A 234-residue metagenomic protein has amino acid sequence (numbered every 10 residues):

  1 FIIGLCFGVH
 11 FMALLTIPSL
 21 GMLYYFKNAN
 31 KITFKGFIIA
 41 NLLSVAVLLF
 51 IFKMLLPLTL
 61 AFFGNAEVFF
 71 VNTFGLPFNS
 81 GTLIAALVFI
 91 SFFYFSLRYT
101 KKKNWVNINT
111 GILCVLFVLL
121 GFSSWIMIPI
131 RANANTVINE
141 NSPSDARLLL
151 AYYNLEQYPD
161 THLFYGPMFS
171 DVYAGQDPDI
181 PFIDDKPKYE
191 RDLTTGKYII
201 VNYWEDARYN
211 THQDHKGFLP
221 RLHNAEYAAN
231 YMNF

Functional and structural regions predicted by a protein language model:
F1-G8: Membrane-interface alpha helices of multi-pass inner-membrane proteins
V9-M12, M22-A29, I128-R131: Structural signature of transmembrane alpha-helix termini at the membrane-water interface
H10, P18-L20, N154: An acidic- and aromatic-residue-enriched active-site/binding cleft used to recognize and process polar
M12-L15, P143: Conserved structured core elements
T16-G111: Perimembrane helix-loop-helix junctions
K35-I38, K53-G64, G75-L76, V106-F234: Juxtamembrane membrane-water interface segments immediately following transmembrane helices in multi-pass
